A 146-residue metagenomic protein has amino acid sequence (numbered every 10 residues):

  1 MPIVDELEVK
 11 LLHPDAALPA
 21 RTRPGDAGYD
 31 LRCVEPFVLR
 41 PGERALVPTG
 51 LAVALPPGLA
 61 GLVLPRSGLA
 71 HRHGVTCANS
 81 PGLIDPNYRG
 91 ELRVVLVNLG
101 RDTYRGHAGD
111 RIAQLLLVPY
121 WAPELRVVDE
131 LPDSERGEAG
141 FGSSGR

Functional and structural regions predicted by a protein language model:
M1-R146: DUTPase catalytic domain/fold
